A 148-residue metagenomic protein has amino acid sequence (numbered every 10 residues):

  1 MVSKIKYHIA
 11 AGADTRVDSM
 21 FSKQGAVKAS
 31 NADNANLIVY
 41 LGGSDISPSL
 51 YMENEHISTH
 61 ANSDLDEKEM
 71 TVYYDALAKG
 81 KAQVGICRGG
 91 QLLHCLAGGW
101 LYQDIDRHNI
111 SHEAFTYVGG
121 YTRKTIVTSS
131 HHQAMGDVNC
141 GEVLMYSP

Functional and structural regions predicted by a protein language model:
M1-R88, C95-Y102, D106-G120, K124-P148: N-terminal beta1-alpha1 cap of cysteine-dependent amidohydrolase-like domains
